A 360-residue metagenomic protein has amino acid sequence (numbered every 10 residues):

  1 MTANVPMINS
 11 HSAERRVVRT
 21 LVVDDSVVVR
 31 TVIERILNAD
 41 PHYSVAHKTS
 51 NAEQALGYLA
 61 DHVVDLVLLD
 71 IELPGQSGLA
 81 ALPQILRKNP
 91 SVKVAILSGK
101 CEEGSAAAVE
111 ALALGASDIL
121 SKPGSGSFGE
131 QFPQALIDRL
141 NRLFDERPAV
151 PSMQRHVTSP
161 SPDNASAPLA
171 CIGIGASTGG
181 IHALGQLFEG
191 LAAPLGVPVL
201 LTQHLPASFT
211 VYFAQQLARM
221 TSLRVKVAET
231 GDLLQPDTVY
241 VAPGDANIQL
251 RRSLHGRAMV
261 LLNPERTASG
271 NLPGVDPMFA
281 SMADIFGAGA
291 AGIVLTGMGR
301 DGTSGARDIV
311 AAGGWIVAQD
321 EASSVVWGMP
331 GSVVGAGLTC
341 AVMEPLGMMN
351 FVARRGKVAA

Functional and structural regions predicted by a protein language model:
M1-V22, S26-H42, K48, E53-L68 (+1 more regions): Conserved acid/base catalytic micro-environments in cytosolic active-site loops
